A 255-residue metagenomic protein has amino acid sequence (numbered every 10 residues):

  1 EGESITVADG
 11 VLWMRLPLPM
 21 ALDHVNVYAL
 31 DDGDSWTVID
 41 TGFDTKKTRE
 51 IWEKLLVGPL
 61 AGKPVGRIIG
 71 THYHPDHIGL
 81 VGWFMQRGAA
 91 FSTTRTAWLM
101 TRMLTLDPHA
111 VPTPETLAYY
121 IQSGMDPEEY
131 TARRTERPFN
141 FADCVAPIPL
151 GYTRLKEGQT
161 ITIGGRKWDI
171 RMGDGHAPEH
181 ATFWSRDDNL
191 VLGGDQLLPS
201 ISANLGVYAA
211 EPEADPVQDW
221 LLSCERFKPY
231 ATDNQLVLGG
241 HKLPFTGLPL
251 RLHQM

Functional and structural regions predicted by a protein language model:
E3-K63, F183-P199: Conserved beta-strand hairpin/beta-sheet module of binuclear metal-dependent hydrolase folds, prominently
V7-M14, R137-C144, G164-R166: Short Pro/Gly-enriched beta-strand edge/turn motifs at strand-loop
R15-L18, H77, M172: Conserved HGGG/HGGXW glycine-rich cap/lid loop of the alpha/beta-hydrolase fold
R15-P17, R95, H241: Residues at the C-termini of beta-strands that transition into short coil/loop
H24, M100-L106, I201-L205: Short, charged, surface-exposed secondary-structure boundary motifs
W36-K46, F141-T153, T160, K167-H253: Metallo-beta-lactamase
D44-T48, E53-I161, N189, Q254: Active-site HxH/HxHxD metal-binding segment of metal-dependent hydrolases
